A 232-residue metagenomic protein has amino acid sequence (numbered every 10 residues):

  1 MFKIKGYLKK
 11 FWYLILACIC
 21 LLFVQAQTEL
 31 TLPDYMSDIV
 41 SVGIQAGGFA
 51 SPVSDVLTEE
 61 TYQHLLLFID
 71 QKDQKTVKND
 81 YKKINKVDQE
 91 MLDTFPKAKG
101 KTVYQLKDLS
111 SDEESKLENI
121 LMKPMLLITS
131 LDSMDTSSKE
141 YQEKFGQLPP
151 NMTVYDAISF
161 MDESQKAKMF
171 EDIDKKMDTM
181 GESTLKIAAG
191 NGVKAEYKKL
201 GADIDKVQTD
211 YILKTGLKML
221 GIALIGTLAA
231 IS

Functional and structural regions predicted by a protein language model:
M1-L32, M36-S232: Membrane-integrated ABC transporters
